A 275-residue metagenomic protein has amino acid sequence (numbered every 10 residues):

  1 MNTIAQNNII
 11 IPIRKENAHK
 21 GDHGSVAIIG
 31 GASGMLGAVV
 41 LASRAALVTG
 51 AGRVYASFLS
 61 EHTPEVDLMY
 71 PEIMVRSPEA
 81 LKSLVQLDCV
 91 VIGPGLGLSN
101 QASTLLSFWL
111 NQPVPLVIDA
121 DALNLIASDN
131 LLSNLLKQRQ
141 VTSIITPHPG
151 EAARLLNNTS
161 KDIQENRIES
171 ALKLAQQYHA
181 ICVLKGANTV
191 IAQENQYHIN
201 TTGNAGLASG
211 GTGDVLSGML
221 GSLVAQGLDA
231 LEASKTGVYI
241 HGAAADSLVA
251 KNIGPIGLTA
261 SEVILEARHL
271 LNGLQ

Functional and structural regions predicted by a protein language model:
M1-V117, N124-I144, P149-Q275: Small-residue (G/A/S/T)-rich helix-start motifs and N-terminal tracts that mark the onset
